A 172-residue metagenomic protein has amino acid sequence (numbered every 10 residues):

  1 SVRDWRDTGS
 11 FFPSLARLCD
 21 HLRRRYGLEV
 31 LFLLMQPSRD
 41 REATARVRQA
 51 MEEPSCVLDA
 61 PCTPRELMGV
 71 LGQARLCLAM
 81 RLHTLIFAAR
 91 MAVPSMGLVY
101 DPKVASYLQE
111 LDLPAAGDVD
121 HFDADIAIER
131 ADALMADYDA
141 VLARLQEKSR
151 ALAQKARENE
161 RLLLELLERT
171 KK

Functional and structural regions predicted by a protein language model:
S1-K172: Active-site anion-handling motifs in enzyme catalytic cores
